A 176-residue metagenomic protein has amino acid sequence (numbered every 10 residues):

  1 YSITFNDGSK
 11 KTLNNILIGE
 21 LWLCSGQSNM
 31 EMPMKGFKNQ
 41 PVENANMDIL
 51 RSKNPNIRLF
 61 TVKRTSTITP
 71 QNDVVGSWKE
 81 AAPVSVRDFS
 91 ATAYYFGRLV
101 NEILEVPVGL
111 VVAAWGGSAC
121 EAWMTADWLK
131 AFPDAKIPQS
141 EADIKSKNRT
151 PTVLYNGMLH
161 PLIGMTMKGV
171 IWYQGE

Functional and structural regions predicted by a protein language model:
Y1-E176: Cell-envelope and extracellular/periplasmic
